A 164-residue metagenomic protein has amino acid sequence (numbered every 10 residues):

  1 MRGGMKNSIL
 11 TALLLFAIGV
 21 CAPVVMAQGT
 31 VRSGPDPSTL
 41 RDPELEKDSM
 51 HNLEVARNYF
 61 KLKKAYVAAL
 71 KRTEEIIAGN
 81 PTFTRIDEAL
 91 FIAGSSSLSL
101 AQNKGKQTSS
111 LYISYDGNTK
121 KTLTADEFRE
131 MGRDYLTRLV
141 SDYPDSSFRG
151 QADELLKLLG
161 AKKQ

Functional and structural regions predicted by a protein language model:
R2-L10, L14, A22-Q164: Acidic, polar-rich low-complexity tracts and alpha-helical solenoid repeat scaffolds
